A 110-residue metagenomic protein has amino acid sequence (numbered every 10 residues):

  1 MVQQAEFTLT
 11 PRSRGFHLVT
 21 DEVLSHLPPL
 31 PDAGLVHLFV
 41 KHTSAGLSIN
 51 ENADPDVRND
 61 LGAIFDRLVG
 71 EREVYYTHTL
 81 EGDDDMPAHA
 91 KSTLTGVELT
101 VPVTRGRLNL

Functional and structural regions predicted by a protein language model:
M1-L110: Active-site histidine-anchored catalytic micro-motif
